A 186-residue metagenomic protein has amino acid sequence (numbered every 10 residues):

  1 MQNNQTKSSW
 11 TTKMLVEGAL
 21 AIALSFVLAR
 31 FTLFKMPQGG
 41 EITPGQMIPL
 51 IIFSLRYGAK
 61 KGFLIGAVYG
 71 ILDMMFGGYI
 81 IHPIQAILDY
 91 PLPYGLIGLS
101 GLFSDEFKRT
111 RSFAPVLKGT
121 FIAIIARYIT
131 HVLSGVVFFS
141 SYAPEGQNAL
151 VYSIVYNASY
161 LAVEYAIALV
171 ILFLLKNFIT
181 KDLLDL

Functional and structural regions predicted by a protein language model:
M1-I22, L150-L186: Alpha-helical transmembrane segments and their cytosolic interface
M1-R56, K60-K61: Hydrophobic transmembrane alpha-helices
Q2-S8, K13-V27, I65, Q85-V136: Short helix-perturbing small/polar motifs within transmembrane alpha-helices
L24-A29, D73, L96, A126-H131 (+3 more regions): Alpha-helical transmembrane segments of multipass membrane proteins
S25, A29, H131, G135-A143 (+3 more regions): Juxtamembrane/transmembrane-helix interface segments of polytopic membrane transporters
L28-I42, V68-F103, F139-S141: Interfacial aromatic-anchored transmembrane helix boundaries in multi-pass membrane proteins
L55-Y57, L99-K108, L174-K181: Structural signal for the C-terminal ends of transmembrane alpha-helices and the immediately following loop
K60, A114-L117, V151: Residues that define the loop-to-transmembrane-helix transition and helix capping in multi-pass membrane transporters
